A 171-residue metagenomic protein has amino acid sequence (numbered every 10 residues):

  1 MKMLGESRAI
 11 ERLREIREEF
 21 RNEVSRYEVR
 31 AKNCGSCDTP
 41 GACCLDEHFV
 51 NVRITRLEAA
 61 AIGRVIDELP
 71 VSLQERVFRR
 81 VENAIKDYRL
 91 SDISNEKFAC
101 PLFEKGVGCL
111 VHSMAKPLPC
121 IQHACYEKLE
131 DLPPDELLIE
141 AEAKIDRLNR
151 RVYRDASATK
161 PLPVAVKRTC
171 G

Functional and structural regions predicted by a protein language model:
M1-G171: Short loop/turn segments that flank or connect secondary-structure elements
